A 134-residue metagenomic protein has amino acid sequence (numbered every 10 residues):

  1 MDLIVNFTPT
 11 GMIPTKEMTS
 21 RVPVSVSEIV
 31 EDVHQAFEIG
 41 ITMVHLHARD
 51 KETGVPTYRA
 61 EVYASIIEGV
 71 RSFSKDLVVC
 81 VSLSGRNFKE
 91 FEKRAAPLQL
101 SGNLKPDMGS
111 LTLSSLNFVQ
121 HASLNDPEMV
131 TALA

Functional and structural regions predicted by a protein language model:
M1-R21, S110-N117: N-terminal small/glycine-rich loop or linker at the start of catalytic domains across soluble metabolic enzymes
L3-P9, V44-L46, L77-L83, D107-L111: Hydrophobic faces of well-ordered beta-strands that scaffold small-molecule active sites in alpha/beta enzyme cores
E17, T42-I66, F118-Q120: Glycine-rich, proline-tolerant flexible connector loops at the mouths of alpha/beta enzymes
R21-V30, Y58-A64, E90-A95: Glycine-rich anion/phosphate-binding loops
I29, A36, H47, G109: Conserved, mostly hydrophobic/aromatic
E38-I41, P106: A structural motif
G54-L83, T131-A134: Alpha-helix-loop-beta-strand connector modules within alpha/beta enzyme cores
S84-A134: Conserved anion-binding
